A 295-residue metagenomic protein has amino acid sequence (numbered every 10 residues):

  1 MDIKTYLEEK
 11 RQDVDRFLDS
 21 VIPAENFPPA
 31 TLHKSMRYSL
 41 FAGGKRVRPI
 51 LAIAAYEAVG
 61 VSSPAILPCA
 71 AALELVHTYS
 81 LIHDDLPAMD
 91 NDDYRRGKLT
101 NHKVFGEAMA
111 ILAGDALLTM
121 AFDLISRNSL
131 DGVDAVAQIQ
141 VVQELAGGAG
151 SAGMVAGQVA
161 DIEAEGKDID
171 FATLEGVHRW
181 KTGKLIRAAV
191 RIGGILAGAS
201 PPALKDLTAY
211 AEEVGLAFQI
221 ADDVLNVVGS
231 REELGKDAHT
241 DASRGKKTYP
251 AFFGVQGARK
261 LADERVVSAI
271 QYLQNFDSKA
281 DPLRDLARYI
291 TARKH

Functional and structural regions predicted by a protein language model:
M1-I22: N-terminal amphipathic/basic leader segments beginning at the initiator methionine
D13, I22, N26-Y272, D281-T291: Mg2+-dependent prenyl diphosphate-binding active-site environment of isoprenoid biosynthetic enzymes
